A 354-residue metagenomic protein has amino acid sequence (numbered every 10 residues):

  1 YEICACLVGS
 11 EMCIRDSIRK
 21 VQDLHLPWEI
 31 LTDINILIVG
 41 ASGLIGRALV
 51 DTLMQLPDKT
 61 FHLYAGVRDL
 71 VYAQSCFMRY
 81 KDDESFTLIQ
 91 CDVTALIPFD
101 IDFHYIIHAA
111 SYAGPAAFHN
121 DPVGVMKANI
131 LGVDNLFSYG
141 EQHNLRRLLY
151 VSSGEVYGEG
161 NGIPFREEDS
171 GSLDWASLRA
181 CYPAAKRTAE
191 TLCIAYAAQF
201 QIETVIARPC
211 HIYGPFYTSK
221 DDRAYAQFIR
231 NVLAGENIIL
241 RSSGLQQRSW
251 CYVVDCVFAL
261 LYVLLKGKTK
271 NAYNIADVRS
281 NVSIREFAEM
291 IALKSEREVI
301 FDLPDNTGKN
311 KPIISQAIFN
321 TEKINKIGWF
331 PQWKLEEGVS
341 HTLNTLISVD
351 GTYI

Functional and structural regions predicted by a protein language model:
Y1-G9, I14: Single conserved hydrophobic/aromatic residue that forms the stacking wall/gate of nucleotide- or nucleobase-binding
N35-Q55: N-terminal Rossmann NAD(P)H-binding glycine-rich loop of SDR-like oxidoreductase domains
V39, F103-A109, Y150-V151, N274: Rossmann-fold scaffold of SDR-type NAD(P)-dependent oxidoreductases
T87, V232-I354: C-terminal substrate-binding subdomain of Rossmann-fold SDR/epimerase-dehydratase oxidoreductases
Q90-A128: NAD(P)H-binding glycine-rich loop region in Rossmannoid oxidoreductase-like domains and their noncatalytic homologs
H108, D134-R179: Conserved Rossmann-fold NAD(P)-dependent oxidoreductase catalytic core, especially the SDR/UDP-sugar
N161-E168, T191-R248, V253-L264, E289-K294: NAD(P)-dependent short-chain dehydrogenase/reductase
C181, A185: Active-site helix of classical SDR
